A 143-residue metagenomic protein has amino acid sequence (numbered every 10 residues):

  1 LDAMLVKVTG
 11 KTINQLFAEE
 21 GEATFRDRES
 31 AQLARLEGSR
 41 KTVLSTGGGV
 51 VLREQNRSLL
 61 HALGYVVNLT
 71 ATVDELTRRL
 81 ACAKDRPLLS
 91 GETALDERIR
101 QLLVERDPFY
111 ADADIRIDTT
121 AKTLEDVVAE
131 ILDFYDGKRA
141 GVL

Functional and structural regions predicted by a protein language model:
D2-H61, D85-P87, F109: ATP-dependent small-molecule kinase phosphotransfer cores that center on conserved nucleotide phosphate-binding segments
Q15, A62-P108: A glycine- and Lys/Arg-enriched "phosphate-lid" helix/loop adjacent to the NTP-binding pocket of small-molecule kinases
A31-Q32, Q55-N56, R98, E105 (+1 more regions): Short acidic active-site motifs
S39, V104-L143: NTP-dependent small-molecule kinase module
G48-V50, T72-D74, K122: Short glycine-rich anion-binding loops that position phosphate/pyrophosphate groups of nucleotides and phosphorylated
Q55-S58, R78-A81, A129-E130: Short amphipathic alpha-helical segments
